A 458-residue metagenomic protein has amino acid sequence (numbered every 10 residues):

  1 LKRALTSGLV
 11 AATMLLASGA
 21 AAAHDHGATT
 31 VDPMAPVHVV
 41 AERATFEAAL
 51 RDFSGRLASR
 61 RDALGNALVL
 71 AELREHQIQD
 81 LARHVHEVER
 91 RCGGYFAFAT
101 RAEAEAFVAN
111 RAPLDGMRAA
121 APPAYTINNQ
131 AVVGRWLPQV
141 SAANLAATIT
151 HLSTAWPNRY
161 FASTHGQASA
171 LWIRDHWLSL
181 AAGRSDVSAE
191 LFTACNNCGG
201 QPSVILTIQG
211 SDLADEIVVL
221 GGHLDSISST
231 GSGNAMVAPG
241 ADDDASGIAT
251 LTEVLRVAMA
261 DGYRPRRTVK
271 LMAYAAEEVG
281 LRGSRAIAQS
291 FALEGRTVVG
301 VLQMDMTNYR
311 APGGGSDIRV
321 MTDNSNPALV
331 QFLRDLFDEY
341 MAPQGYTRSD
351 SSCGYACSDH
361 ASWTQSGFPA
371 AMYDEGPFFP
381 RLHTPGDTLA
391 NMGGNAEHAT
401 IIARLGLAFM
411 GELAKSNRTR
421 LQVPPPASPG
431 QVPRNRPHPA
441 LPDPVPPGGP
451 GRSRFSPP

Functional and structural regions predicted by a protein language model:
S7-A17: Bacterial N-terminal signal peptides
F107-A162: N-terminal hydrophobic or amphipathic helices/low-complexity stretches enriched in small/hydrophobic/Pro/Gly
A131-V140, T154-Q167, E190-A194, G233-D244 (+5 more regions): Second-shell loop/turn segments in exported
N144-S153, E190-L191, S203-T207, I217-G222 (+10 more regions): Structural recognition of the beta-strand scaffold that forms the well-ordered cores of secreted hydrolase catalytic
A147-Q209, Y346: A non-catalytic alpha/beta surface segment that caps or lines the substrate-entry region of metallo-dependent hydrolase
P157-Y160, A194-G199, G210-L213, L224-S228 (+7 more regions): Solvent-exposed loop/turn segments at secondary-structure junctions within structured extracellular/periplasmic domains
G200-S203, N234-A328, A356: Acidic/histidine-rich catalytic neighborhood of metal-dependent amide-processing enzymes
R310-P424: Active-site-adjacent substrate-binding region of metalloamidase/peptidase-like peptide-processing proteins
